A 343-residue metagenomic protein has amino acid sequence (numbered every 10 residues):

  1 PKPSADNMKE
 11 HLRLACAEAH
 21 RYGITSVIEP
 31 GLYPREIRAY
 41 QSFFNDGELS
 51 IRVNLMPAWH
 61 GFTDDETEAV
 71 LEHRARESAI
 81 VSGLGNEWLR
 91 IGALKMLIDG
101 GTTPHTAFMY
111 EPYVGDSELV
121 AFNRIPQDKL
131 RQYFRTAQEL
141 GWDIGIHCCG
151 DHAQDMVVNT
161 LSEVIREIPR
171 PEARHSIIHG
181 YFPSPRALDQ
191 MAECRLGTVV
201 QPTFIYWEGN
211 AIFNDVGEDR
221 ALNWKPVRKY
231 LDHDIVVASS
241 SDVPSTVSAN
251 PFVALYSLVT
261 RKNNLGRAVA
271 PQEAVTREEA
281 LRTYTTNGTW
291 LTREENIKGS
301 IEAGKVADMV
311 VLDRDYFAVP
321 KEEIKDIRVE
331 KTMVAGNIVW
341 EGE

Functional and structural regions predicted by a protein language model:
P1-R76, G92, M96-A153, R166-P169 (+4 more regions): Divalent metal-binding segments
E10, R135-G145, C149-H175, H179-G180 (+4 more regions): His/Asp/Glu-enriched, well-ordered alpha-helical/loop segment that forms or immediately abuts the divalent-metal
H20, I28, I80-S82, L97 (+4 more regions): Generic detector of intrinsically disordered, low-complexity, polar/charged segments
A39-D46, R74-L84, E163-R166, S241-D242 (+2 more regions): Intrinsically disordered, low-complexity boundary segments flanking structured domains
Q41, A69-A93, P183-G197: Short amphipathic alpha-helices and their capping/turn segments at secondary-structure boundaries
V339-E343: Glycine- and charge-enriched low-complexity intrinsically disordered segments
